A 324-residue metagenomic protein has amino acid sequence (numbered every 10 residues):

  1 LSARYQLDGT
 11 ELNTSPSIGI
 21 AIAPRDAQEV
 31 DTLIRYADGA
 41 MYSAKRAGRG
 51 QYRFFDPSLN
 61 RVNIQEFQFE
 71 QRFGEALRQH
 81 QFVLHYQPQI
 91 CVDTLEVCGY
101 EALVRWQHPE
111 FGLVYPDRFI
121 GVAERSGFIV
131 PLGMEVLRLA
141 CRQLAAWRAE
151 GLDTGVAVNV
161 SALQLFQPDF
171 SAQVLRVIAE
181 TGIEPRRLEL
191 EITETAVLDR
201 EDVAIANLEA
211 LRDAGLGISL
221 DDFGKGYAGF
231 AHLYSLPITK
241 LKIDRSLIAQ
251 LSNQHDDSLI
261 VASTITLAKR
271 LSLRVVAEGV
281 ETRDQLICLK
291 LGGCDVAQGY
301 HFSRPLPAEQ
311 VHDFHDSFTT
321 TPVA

Functional and structural regions predicted by a protein language model:
L1, L33-A40, A102, V122-A123 (+7 more regions): Structural preference for long, well-ordered alpha-helical segments in enzyme cores
L1-E11, S43, A140-R148, I178 (+1 more regions): Short catalytic/binding micro-motifs of nucleotide second-messenger systems
L1-F67, Q71: Cyclic-dinucleotide signaling modules
S2, L144-R148, I178-A179, I205-D213 (+1 more regions): Surface-exposed amphipathic alpha-helices with a cationic face
I22, F54, Q65-V122, N159 (+5 more regions): Active-site core of bacterial EAL-family cyclic-dinucleotide phosphodiesterase domains
P24, V92-E96, Q107-E110, S161-P168 (+2 more regions): EAL-family c-di-GMP phosphodiesterase catalytic domain
Y52, V62, C91-E101, S126-A204 (+1 more regions): Catalytic core of bacterial c-di-GMP phosphodiesterases, primarily the EAL and HD-GYP domains, capturing alpha-helical
R61-R72, R78, E124, F128-G133 (+2 more regions): Signal-transducing alpha-helical linker
